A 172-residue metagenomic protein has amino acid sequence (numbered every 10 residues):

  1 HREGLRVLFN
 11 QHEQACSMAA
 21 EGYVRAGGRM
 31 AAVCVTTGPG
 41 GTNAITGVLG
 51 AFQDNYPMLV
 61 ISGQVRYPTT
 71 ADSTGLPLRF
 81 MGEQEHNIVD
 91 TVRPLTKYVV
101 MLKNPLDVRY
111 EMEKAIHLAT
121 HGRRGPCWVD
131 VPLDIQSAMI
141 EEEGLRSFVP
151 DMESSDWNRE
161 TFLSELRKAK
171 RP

Functional and structural regions predicted by a protein language model:
H1-P172: N-terminal alpha/beta PP-like core and its mobile active-site loop of ThDP/TPP-dependent enzymes
